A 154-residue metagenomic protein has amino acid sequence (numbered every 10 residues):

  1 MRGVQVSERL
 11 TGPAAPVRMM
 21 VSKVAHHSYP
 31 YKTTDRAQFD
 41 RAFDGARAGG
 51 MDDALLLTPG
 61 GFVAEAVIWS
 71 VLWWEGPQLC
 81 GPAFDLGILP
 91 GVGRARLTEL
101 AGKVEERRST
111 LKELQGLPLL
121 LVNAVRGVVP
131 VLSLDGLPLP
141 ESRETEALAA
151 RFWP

Functional and structural regions predicted by a protein language model:
M1-P154: Helix-start/capping segments and mature chain N-termini
